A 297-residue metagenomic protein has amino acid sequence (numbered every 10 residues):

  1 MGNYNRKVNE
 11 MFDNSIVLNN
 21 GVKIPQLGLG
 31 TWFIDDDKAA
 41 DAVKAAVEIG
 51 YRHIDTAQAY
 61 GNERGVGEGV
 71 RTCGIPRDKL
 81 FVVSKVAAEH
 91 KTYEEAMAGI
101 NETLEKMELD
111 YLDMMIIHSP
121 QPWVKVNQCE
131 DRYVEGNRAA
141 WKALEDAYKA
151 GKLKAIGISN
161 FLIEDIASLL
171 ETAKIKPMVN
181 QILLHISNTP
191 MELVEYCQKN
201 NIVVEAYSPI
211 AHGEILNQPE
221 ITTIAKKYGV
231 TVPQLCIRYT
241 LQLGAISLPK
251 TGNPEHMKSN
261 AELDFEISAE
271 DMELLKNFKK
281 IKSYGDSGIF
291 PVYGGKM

Functional and structural regions predicted by a protein language model:
G2-L80, A211, Y284, P291 (+1 more regions): N-terminal binding-site loop/beta-alpha segment at the start of enzyme catalytic domains that lines or forms
N19, G67-R77, L104-E108, L170-A173 (+1 more regions): Acidic (Asp/Glu)-rich catalytic clusters
L27-D37, V86-Y93, Q128-E130: Active-site mouth loops of central-metabolism enzymes
D35-A46, T92-M107, E164-I166, N188-T189: Short, acidic/polar
H53, Y111-M114, A155, V179: Residues at the N-termini of beta-strands
R77-H90, Y111-P120, L184: A short, structured active-site edge motif that brings together acidic residues
A88, P122-M297: Beta/alpha (TIM)-barrel catalytic core signal, keyed to glycine-rich beta->alpha loops juxtaposed to Asp/Glu that bind
A96-I116, D146-A150: CE4/NodB-like, metal-dependent polysaccharide N-deacetylase domain that modifies extracellular/periplasmic N-acetylated
